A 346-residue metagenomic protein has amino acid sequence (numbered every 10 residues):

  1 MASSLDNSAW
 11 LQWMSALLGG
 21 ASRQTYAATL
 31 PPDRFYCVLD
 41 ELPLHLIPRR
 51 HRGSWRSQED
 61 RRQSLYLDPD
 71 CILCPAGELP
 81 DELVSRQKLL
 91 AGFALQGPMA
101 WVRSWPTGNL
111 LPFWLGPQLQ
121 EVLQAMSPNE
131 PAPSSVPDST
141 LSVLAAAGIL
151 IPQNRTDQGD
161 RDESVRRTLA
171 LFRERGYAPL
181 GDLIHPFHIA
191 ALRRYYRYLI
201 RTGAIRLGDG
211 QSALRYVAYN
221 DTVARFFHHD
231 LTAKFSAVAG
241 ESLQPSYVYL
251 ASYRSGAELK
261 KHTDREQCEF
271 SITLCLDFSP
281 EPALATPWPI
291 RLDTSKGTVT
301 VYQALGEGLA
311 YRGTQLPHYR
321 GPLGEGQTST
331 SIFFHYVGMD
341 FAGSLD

Functional and structural regions predicted by a protein language model:
A2-L171: Fe(II)/2-oxoglutarate
N7, A27-L30, H51, A132-A239: Non-heme Fe(II)/2-oxoglutarate
L171-E174, Q244, L284, T328: A short, polar/charged loop/turn motif at coil->beta-strand junctions and beta-hairpin connectors
P179-G181, Q244-P245, A310-Y311, F333: A structural signal for short, well-ordered beta-strand segments and their strand-loop junctions that often border
S212, Y216-N220, F226-T286: Conserved double-stranded beta-helix
S255-T314, T328-T330, M339-D346: Catalytic core of non-heme Fe(II) oxygenases with the double-stranded beta-helix
P317-S331: Ligand-binding loop in jelly-roll beta-barrel domains
H335-V337: An acidic, glycine-/histidine-flanked metal-binding catalytic module
